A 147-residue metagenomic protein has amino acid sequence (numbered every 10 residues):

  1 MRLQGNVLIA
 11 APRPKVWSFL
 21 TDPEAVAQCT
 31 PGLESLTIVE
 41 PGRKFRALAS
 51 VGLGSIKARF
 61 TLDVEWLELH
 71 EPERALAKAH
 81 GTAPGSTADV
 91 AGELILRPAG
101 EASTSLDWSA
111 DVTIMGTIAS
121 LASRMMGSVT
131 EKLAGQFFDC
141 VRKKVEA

Functional and structural regions predicted by a protein language model:
M1-K44, G52, A147: Hydrophobic ligand-binding cavity/cleft-lining segments
R2-N6, K44-R46, R59-T61, R74 (+2 more regions): Intrinsic-disorder/low-complexity, polar/charged segments enriched in Ser/Thr/Lys/Arg/Asp/Glu/Gln
G5-V7, T61-E68, A79, V90-P98: Hydrophobic/aromatic beta-strand elements that line small-molecule binding cavities or substrate pockets in beta-rich
P12, P41-G42, E71-P72, A99-S103: Short strand-connecting beta-turns/loops that link adjacent beta-strands
P14, S18, E101, D139 (+1 more regions): Replace "anionic and nucleotidyl ligands
T37-H80, Q136: Glycine-rich portal/gate segments that line the openings of hydrophobic small-molecule binding cavities
L76-S128: Beta-strand/loop substructures that line and gate deep hydrophobic ligand-binding cavities in soluble
M115-A147: A conserved amphipathic terminal alpha-helix motif
